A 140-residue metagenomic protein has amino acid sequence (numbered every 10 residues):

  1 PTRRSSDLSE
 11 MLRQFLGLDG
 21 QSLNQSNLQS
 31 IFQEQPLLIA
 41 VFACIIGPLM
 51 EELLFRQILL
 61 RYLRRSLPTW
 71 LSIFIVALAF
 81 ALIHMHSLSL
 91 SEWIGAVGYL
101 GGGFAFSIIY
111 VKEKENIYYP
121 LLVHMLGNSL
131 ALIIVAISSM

Functional and structural regions predicted by a protein language model:
R3, T69-I73, F80, L126-V135: Small-residue-rich segments of transmembrane alpha-helices in multi-pass membrane proteins, especially helix faces
R3-G47, R65: Juxtamembrane helix-loop-helix connectors linking adjacent transmembrane helices in multi-pass membrane enzymes
S6-E10, M85, I133-M140: Hydrophobic alpha-helical transmembrane segments in multi-pass integral membrane proteins
L37-V41, W70-I75, A96-V97, Y118-L122: Hydrophobic alpha-helical transmembrane segments
M50-I75, A105-N116: Membrane-interface helix/loop boundary segments of multi-pass membrane proteins
R56, H84, H124, N128: Histidine-centered divalent metal-coordination motifs
H84-W93: Membrane-interface helix caps and helix-loop-helix hairpins in membrane proteins
E92-M140: Functionally important transmembrane alpha-helices
